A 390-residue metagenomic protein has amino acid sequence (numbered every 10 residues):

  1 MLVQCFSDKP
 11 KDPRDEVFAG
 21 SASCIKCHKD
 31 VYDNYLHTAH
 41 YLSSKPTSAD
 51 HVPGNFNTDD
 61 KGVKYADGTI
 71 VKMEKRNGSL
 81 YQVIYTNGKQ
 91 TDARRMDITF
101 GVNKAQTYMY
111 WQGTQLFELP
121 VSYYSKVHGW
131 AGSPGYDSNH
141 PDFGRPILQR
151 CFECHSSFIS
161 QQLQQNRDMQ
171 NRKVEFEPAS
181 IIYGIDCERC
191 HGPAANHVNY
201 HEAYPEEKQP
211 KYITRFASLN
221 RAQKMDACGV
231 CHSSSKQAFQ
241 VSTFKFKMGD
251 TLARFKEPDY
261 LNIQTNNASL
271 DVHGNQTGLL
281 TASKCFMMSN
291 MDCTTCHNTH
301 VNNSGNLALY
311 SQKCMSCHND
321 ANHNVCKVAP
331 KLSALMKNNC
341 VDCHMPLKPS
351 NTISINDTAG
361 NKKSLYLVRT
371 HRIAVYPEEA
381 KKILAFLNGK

Functional and structural regions predicted by a protein language model:
M1-P13: Bacterial Sec-dependent N-terminal signal peptides
R14-K29: Local sequence-structure signature of Cys/Sec-based thiol-disulfide redox active-site neighborhoods
A22, D30-T99, T107-M109, S133-P134 (+1 more regions): Primarily the internal scaffold of c-type cytochrome electron-transfer domains, especially repeated/multiheme c-type
G78-S79, T114, K126-H128, E378: Beta-strand-connecting loop/turn residues
F100-V102, Y124-S125: Acidic/polar residues at beta-strand termini and the immediately following turn/coil
K104-A105, M109-E118: Thiol/selenol-based redox catalytic cores and closely related redox-interacting motifs
G113, L119-E153, S157-N166, F176-P178: Propeptide (latency) domains of metzincin metalloproteases
